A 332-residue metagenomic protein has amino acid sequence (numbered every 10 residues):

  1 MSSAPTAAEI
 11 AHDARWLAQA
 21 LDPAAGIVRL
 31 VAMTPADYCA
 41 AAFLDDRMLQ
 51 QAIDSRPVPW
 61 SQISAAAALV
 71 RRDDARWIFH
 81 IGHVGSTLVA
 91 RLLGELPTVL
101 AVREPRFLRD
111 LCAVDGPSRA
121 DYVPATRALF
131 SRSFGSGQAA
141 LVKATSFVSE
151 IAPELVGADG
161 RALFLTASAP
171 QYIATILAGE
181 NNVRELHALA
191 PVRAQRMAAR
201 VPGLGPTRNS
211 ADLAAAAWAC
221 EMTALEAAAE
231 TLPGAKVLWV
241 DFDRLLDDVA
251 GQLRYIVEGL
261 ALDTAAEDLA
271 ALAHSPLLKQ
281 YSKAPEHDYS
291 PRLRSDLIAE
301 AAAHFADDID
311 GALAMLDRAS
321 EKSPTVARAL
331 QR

Functional and structural regions predicted by a protein language model:
M1-A68, V201-A211, M222-W239, L246-G251 (+1 more regions): PAPS-dependent sulfotransferases, especially Golgi type II membrane carbohydrate sulfotransferases
P5-N182: PAPS-dependent sulfotransferase catalytic domain
F107-L108, P191, H274, L330: Residue-level signal for alpha-helical context at structural boundaries
D110-V114, S146-K236, D241-A266: PAPS-dependent sulfotransferase catalytic domain
S118-L129, V183-R196, P285-R294: A polyampholytic, Gly/Pro-enriched intrinsically disordered region
